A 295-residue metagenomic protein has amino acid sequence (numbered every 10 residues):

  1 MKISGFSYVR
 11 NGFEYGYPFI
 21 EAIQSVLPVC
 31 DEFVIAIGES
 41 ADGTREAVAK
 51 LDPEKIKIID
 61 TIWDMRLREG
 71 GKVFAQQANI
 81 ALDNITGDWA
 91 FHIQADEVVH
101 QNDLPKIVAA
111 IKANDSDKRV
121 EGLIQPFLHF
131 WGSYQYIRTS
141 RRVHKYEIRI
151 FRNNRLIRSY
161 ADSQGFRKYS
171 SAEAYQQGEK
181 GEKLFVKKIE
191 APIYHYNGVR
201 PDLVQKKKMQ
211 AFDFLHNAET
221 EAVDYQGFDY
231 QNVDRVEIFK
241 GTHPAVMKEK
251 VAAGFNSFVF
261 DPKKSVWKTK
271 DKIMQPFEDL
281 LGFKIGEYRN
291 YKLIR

Functional and structural regions predicted by a protein language model:
I3-F6, R10, G16-P18, A41-H92: Active-site-proximal specificity loops/subdomain of glycosyltransferases
F6-Y8, A36, Y196: Short hydrophobic segments within beta-strands
F19-S25: Short amphipathic alpha-helix
V26, D31-S40, D60-T61: Short beta-strand/loop segment that forms part of the nucleotide-sugar
G71-A75, Q101-R295: Catalytic-site signature of metal-activated, phosphate-bearing donor transferases, centered on the GT-A/GT-A-like
Q94-V98: The conserved acidic donor/metal-binding loop of glycosyltransferases
